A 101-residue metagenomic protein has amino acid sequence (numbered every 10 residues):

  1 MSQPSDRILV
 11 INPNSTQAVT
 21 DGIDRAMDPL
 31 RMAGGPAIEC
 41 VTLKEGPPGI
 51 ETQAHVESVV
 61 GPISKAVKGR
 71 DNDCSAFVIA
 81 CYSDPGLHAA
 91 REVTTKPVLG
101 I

Functional and structural regions predicted by a protein language model:
S2-K65: N-terminal glycine-rich anion-binding loop in soluble enzyme alpha/beta folds
V60-I101: Glycine/small-residue-rich loop that forms an oxyanion/phosphate-binding "nest" at active or ligand-binding sites
